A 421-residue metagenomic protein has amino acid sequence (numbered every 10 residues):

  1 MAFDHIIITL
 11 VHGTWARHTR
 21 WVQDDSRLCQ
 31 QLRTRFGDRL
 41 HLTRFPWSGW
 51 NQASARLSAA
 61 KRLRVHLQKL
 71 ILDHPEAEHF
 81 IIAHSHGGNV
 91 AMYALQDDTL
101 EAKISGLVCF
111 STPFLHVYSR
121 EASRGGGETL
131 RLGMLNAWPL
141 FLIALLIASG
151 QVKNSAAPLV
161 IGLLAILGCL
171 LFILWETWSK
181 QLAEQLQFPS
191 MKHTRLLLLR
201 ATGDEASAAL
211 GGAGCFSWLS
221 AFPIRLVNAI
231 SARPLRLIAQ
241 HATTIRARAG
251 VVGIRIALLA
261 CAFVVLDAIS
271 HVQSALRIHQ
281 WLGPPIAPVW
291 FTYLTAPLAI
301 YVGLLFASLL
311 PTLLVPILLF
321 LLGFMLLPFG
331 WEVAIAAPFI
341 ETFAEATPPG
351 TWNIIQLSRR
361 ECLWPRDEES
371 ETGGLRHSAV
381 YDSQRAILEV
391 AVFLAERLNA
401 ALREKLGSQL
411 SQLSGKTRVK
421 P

Functional and structural regions predicted by a protein language model:
M1-A2, T99: Short amphipathic alpha-helices and their capping/turn segments at secondary-structure boundaries
A2-I8: Extreme N-terminal starter segment of soluble prokaryotic enzymes
I8-T19, Q23-L28, W47-R225, A239-I256 (+3 more regions): Serine-dependent carboxylesterase/thioesterase catalytic core of lipase-like alpha/beta-hydrolase/SGNH enzymes
D24-L40: A short, Lys/Arg-enriched amphipathic alpha-helix followed by its capping loop at the start of a domain
R35, L70, D98, F343-A346 (+1 more regions): Hydrophobic helix-cap positions at the C-terminus of alpha-helices in RecA-like/P-loop ATPase nucleotide-binding cores
D38-S48: A short beta-strand-loop structural module common to alpha/beta enzyme folds
K180-K192, L196, A201-G203, L210-P421: Terminal low-complexity/disordered tails
